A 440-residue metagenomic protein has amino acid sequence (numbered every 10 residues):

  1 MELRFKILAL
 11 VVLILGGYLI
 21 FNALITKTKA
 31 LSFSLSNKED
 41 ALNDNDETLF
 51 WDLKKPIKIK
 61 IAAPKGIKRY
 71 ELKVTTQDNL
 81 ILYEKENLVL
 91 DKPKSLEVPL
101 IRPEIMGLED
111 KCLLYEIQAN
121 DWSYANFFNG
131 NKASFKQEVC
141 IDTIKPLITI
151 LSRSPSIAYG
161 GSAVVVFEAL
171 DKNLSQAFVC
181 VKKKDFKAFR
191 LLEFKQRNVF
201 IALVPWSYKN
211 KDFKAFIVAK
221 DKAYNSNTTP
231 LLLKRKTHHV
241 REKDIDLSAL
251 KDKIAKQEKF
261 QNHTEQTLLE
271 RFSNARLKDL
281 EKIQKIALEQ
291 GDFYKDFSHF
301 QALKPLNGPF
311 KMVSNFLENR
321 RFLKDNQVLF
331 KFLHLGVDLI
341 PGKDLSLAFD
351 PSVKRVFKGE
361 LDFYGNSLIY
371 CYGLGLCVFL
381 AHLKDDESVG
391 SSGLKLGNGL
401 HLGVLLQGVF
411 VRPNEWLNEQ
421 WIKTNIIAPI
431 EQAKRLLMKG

Functional and structural regions predicted by a protein language model:
G16-L42, N129, A133-L147: Proline/serine/threonine-rich low-complexity linkers at boundaries of modular beta-sandwich domains
N37-F50, S152-A158: Short beta-strand segments of immunoglobulin-like
R102-C112, P205-D212: Surface-exposed, short loops/turns at beta-strand junctions within beta-sandwich domains
N120-F128, K220-N225: Short, solvent-exposed loop/turn segments at the edges of extracellular beta-sandwich modules
S152-S154, G161-V164, A169, L174-E318: Non-catalytic extracellular/periplasmic "stalk" and linker regions immediately N-terminal to catalytic or recognition
K295-G308, Q327-E360: Short, glycine/small-residue-enriched coil/turn segments at secondary-structure junctions
M312, L368-C371, S388-Q432: Conserved, short, structured surface segments that act as functional micro-motifs
A348-D386, G399: Zn2+-dependent peptidoglycan hydrolase active-site motif and core
